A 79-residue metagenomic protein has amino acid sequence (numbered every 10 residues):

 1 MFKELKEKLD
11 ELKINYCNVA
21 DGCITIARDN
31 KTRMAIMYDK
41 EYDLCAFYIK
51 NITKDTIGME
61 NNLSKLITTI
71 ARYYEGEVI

Functional and structural regions predicted by a protein language model:
M1-D29, Y48-S64, G76: Negatively charged, low-complexity tracts enriched in Asp/Glu with abundant Ser/Thr
M34-T53: Short aromatic-glycine-(Arg/Gly/Cys) micro-motifs in beta-strand/loop hairpins
T69-E77: C-terminal alpha-helix
